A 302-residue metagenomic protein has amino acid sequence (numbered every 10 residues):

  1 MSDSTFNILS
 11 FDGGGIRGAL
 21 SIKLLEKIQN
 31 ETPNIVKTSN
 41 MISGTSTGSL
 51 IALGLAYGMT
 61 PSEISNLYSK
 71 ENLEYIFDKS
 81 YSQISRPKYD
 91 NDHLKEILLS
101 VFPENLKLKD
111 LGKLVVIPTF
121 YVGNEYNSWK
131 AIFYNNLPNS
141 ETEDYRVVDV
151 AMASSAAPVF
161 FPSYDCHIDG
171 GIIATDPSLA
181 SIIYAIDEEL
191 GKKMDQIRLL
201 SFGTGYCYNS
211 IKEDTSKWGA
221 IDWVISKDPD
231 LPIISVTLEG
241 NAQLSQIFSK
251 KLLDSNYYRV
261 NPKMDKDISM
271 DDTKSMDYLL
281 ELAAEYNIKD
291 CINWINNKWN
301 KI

Functional and structural regions predicted by a protein language model:
M1-I302: Conserved catalytic cores and adjacent C-terminal regulatory segments of lipid-metabolizing esterases/lipases
